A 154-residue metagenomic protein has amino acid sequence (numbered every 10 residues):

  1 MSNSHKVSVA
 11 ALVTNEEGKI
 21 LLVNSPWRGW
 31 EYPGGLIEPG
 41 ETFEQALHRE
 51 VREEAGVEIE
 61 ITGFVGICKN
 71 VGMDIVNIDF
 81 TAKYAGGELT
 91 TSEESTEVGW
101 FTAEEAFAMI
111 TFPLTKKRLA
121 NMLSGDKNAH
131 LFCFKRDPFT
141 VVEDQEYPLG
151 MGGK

Functional and structural regions predicted by a protein language model:
M1-I20: Conserved N-terminal beta-strand and adjoining loop/helix that marks the start of the Nudix/MutT-like hydrolase domain
S8-V9, T42, T96: Short loop/turn microsegments at loop-to-beta-strand junctions
V9-A11, F64, F80-A82: A structural signal for short, well-ordered beta-strand segments
V13-T14, L22, A82, W100: Conserved hydrophobic "DFG−1" position in protein kinase catalytic cores
N15-E53, Y147-K154: Conserved Nudix-box catalytic region and its N-terminal flanking loop in Nudix hydrolases and closely related
W30, T96-K154: Nudix hydrolase/Nudix homology domain
E58-G66: A short coil-to-beta-strand element that immediately follows conserved catalytic motifs
K69-L89, G99, A103, K117-M122 (+1 more regions): Active-site-adjacent beta-strand/loop module that shapes the phosphate/pyrophosphate-binding cleft
